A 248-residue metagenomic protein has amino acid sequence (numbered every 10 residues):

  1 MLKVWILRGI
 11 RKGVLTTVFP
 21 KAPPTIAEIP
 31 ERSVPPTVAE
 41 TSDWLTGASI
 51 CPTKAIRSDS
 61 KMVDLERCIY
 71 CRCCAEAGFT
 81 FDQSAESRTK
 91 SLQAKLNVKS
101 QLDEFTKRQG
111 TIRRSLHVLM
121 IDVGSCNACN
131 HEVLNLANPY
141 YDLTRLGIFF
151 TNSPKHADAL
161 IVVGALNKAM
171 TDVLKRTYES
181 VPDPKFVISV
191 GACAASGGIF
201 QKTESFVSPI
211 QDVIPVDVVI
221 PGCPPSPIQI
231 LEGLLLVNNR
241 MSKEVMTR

Functional and structural regions predicted by a protein language model:
M1-K54: Ferredoxin-type iron-sulfur electron-transfer modules and their immediate structural context
P24-T25, I29, A75-P154: Flanking helices and flexible, charged tails adjoining ferredoxin-like Fe-S electron-transfer domains in multi-subunit
P36, W44-L92: Iron-sulfur cluster-binding cysteine motifs and their immediate structural context in ferredoxin-like electron-transfer
T37-A39, E66, V163-L166: Structural motif
S42, T46, I69, R113 (+5 more regions): Conserved active-site and cofactor/substrate-binding residues in soluble primary-metabolism enzymes
K54, S58-D59, V181-V187, I199 (+3 more regions): Ferredoxin-type iron-sulfur electron-transfer modules in oxidoreductases and energy-metabolism complexes
H131-V133, G147-P215, I220-Q229: Cofactor-cradling patches in redox/metallo enzymes
I220-R248: A charged, well-structured terminal subsegment
